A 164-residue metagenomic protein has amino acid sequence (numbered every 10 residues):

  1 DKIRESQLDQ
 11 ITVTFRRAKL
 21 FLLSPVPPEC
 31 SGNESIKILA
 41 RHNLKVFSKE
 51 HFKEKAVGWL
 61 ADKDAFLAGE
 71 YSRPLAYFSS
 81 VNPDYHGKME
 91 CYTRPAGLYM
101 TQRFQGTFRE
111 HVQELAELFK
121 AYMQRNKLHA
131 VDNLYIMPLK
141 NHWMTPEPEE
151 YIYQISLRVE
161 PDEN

Functional and structural regions predicted by a protein language model:
D1-N164: A solvent-exposed interaction/effector surface
